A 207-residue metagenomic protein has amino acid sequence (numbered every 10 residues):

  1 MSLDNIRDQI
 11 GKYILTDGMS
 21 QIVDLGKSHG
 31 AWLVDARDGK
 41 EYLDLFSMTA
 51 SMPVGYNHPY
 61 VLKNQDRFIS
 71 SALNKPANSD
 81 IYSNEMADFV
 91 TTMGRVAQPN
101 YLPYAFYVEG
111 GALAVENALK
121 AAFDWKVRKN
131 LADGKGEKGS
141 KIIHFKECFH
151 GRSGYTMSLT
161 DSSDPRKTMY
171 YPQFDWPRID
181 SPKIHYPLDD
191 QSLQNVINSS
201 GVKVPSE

Functional and structural regions predicted by a protein language model:
M1-G18: Short, compositionally biased leader-like segments
D4-D8, P59-K63, N84-A87, Q191-Q194 (+1 more regions): Generic alpha-helical secondary structure signal
K12-I14, I22, E41-D133: Glycine-rich loop-to-alpha-helix module at the N-terminal edge of alpha/beta enzyme cores
D17-Q21, P165: Short, P/G- and charge-enriched loop/turn segments at secondary-structure junctions
S20-H29: Short loop/turn motifs at secondary-structure junctions and domain boundaries
D35-R37: Short, acidic, Ser/Thr-enriched surface-loop or helix-capping motifs
T91-E207: PLP-dependent aspartate aminotransferase-fold enzymes
